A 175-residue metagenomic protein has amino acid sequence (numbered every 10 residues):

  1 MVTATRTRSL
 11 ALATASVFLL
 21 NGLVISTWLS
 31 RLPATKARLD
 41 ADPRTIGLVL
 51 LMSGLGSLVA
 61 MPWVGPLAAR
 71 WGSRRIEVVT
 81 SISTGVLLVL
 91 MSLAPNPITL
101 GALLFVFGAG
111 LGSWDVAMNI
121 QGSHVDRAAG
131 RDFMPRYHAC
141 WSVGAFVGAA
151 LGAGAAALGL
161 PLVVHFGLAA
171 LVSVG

Functional and structural regions predicted by a protein language model:
A4-A37, F105-V106: Pair of pore-lining "gating" transmembrane helices in MFS-fold secondary transporters
S16, L87, I98-F107: Paired small-residue
D40, G72, L93-I98: Helix-breaking motifs and short loop linkers at transmembrane-helix boundaries and internal kinks in secondary membrane
V59-S73, A156: Helix-to-loop junctions at the C-terminal end of transmembrane segments in multipass secondary transporters
R74-S81: Primarily marks hydrophobic transmembrane alpha-helices of the MFS/SLC 12-helix fold
I82-P95: C-terminal ends and interior cores of transmembrane alpha-helices in multi-pass membrane transporters/permeases
L103-W141: Cytoplasmic helix-loop-helix junction between adjacent transmembrane helices in 12-TM secondary transporters
V163-G175: Symmetry-related core transmembrane helices of the 12-TM Major Facilitator Superfamily/SLC fold
